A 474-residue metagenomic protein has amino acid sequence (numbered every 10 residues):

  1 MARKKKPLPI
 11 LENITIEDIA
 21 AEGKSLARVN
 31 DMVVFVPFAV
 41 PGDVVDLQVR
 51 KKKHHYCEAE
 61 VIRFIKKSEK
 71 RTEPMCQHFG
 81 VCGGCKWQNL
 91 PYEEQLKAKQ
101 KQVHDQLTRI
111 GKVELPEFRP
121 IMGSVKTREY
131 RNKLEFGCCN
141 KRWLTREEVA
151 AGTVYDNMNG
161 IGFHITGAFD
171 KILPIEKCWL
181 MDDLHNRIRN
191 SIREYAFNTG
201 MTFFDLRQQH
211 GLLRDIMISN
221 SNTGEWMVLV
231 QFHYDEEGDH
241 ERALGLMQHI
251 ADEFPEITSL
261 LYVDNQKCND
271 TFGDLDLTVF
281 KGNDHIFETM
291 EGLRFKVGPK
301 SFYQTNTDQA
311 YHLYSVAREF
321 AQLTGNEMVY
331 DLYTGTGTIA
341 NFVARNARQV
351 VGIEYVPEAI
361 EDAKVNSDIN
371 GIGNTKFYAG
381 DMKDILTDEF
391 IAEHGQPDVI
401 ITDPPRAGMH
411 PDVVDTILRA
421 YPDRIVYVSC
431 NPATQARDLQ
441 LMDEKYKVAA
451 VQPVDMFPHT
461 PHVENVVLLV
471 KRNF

Functional and structural regions predicted by a protein language model:
M1-P74, H78, K376, D384: Terminal RNA-binding accessory module
A2-N13, D18-E22, E237-F474: Rossmann-like S-adenosyl-L-methionine
S25-N30, I161-I165, L229-Q231, A363: Short, acidic/hydrophobic/Gly-rich beta-strand patch recurrent on exposed beta strands that often constitutes part
I62-E73, G80-T202: Extended interfacial segments that mediate partner engagement and assembly in macromolecular machines
R119-K126, L206, L213-D215, P453-M456: Short, solvent-exposed loop/turn elements at beta->coil junctions and helix N-caps that rim active or binding pockets
D170-R214, Y234-L261: Internal alpha/beta scaffold segment
I218, G224-H233, R294-G298: Short, aliphatic-rich beta-strand segments
